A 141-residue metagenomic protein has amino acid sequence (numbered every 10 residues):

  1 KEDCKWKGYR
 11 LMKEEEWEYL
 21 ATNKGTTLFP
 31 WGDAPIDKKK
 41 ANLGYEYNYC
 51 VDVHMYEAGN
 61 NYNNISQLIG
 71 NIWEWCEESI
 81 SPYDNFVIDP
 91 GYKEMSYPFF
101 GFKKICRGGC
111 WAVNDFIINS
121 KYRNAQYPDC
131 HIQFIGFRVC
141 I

Functional and structural regions predicted by a protein language model:
K1-G25, E46-S66: Short aromatic-cysteine micro-motif
W6, W17, W31, W73-W75 (+1 more regions): Signature tryptophan residues that serve as conserved aromatic anchors
E16-W17, A34-I36, A58, I80 (+2 more regions): Residues that form or immediately flank small-molecule/cofactor binding pockets and catalytic motifs
Y19-A21, K38, Y83-D84: Short catalytic/ligand-binding loop motif for oxyanion handling, primarily in non-cytosolic enzymes, centered on
A21, P30-G32, G44, H54-E57 (+4 more regions): Residue-level detector of conserved, well-ordered beta-strand and adjacent loop positions that form binding/recognition
G25, Y49, L68-I141: Surface-exposed recognition segments
T26-D52: Chymotrypsin/trypsin-fold serine protease catalytic domain
